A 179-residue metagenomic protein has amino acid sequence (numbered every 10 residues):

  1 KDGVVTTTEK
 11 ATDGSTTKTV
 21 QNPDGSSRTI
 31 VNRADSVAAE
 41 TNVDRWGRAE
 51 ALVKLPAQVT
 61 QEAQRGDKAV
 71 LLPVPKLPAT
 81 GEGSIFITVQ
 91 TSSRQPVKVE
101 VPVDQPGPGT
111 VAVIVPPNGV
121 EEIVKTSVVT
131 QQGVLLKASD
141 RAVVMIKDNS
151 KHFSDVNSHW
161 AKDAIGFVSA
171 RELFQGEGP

Functional and structural regions predicted by a protein language model:
K1-E9, G178-P179: Short intrinsically disordered, low-complexity coil segments enriched in acidic
G3, G14, D24-G25, R33-A38 (+2 more regions): Proteolytic processing hotspots in large secreted/extracellular or virion-associated proteins and select intracellular
T7-E9, K18, T29-V31, E40 (+2 more regions): Generic recognition of long tandem-repeat/solenoid scaffolds
T12-D13, N22-D24, A34-D35, S92 (+1 more regions): Short domain-boundary/entry signatures in modular proteins, especially in secreted/extracellular architectures
T17, V120-E121, F174-G178: Short loop/beta submotifs within extracellular cysteine-rich repeat domains
Q61, V134-K151: C-terminal beta-strand-rich structural cap/linker in extracellular carbohydrate-active enzymes
E122-V129: Solvent-exposed serine/threonine-rich low-complexity stretches and specific carbohydrate-binding patches
S150-P179: Extracytoplasmic Gram-positive cell-surface binding/anchoring modules and repeats
